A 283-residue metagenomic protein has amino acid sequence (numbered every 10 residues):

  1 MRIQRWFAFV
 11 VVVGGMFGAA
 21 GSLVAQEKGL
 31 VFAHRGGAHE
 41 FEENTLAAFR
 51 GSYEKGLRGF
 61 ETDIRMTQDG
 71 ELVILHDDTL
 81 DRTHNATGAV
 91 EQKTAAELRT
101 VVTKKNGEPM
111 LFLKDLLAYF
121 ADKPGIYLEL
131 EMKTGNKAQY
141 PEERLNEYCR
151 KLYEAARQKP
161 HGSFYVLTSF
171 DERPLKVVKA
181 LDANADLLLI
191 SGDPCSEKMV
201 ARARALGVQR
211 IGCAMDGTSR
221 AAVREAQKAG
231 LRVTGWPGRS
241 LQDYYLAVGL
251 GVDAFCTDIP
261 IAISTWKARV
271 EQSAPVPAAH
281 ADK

Functional and structural regions predicted by a protein language model:
M1-R5: Positively charged n-region of N-terminal signal peptides that target proteins for export
W6-F9, A38-H39: General helical structural elements
A8-A19: Bacterial N-terminal signal peptides
G21-K283: Phosphate-group recognition and catalysis centered on beta-loop-alpha active-site segments
